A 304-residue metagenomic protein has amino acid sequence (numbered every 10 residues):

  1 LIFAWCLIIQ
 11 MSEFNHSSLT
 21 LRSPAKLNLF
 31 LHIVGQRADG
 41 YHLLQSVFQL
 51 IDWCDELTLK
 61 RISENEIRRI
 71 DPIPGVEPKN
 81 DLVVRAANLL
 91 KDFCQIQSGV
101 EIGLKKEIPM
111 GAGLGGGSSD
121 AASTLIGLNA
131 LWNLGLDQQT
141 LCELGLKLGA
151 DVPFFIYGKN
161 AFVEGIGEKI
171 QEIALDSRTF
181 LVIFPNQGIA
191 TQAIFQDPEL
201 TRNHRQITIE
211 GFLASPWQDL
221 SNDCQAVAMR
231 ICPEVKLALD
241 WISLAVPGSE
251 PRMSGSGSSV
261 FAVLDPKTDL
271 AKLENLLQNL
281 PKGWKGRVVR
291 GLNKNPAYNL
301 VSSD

Functional and structural regions predicted by a protein language model:
M11-A112, A130, L134-Q139, A174-D176 (+1 more regions): ATP-binding N-lobe of GHMP and related small-molecule kinases
S12-R22, N28-S46, L134-E250, V263-D304: ATP-dependent small-molecule kinase catalytic core of the GHMP/sugar-kinase superfamily and closely related
S63-D71, T124, L213-S221: Short, basic/glycine-rich phosphate-binding loops at helix/coil junctions that contact nucleotide phosphates
N65-E66, P109-M110, I189-A190, S258-F261 (+1 more regions): Short, active-site-adjacent cap segments at secondary-structure transitions
I70-P72, K105, Y157, S254 (+1 more regions): Conserved beta-strand termini and adjacent loop/short-helix elements that scaffold enzyme active sites in alpha/beta
N88, S123-N129, E143-L146, P153: A broadly conserved amphipathic alpha-helix scaffold signal in soluble, globular proteins
G103-W132, A150, E250-L264: Glycine/serine-rich anion-binding loops at beta->alpha junctions that coordinate negatively charged ligand groups
